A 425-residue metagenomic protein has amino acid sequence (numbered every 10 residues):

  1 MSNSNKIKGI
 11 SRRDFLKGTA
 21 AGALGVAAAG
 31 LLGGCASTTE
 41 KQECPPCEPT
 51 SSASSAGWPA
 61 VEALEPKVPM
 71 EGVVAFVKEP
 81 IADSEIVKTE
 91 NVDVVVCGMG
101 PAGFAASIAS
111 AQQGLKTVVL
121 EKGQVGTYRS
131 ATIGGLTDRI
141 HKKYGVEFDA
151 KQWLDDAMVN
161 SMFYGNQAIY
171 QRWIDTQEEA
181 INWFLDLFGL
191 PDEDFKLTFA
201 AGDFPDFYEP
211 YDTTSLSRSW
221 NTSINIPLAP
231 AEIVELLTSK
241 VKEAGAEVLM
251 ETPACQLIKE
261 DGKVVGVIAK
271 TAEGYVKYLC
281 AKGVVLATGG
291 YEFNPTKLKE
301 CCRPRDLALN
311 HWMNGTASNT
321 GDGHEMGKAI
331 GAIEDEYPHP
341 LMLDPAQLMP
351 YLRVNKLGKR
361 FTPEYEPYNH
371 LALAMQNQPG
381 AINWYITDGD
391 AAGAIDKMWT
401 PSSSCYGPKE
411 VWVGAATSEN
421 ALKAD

Functional and structural regions predicted by a protein language model:
M1-D14, A28-A29: N-terminal secretory signal peptides
I86-G100: Beta1/beta-strand and adjacent pyrophosphate-binding region of the FAD-binding site in flavoprotein oxidoreductases
E90-V92, G274-G283: Core beta-strand elements of the Rossmann-like FAD/NAD(P) dinucleotide-binding domain in flavoenzyme oxidoreductases
Q112-R129: Glycine-rich FAD pyrophosphate-binding loop
T137-W173: Glycine-rich active-site loop/strand segments that organize a redox cofactor
D175-Y275, P295-T296: Conserved redox-cofactor binding core of oxidoreductases
L279-L341: Glycine-rich loop(s) and the adjacent beta-strand/alpha-helix scaffold that form part
H324, I330-D425: An anion/pyrophosphate-binding glycine-rich loop and adjacent beta-alpha core in soluble alpha-beta enzymes
